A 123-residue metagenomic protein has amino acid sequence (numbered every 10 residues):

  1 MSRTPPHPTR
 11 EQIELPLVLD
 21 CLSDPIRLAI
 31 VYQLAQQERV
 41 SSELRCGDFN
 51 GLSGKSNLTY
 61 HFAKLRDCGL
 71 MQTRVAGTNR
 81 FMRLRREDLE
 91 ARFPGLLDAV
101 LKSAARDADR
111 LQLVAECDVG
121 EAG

Functional and structural regions predicted by a protein language model:
S2-E14, Y32-Q37, R85-G123: Amphipathic alpha-helical dimerization/coiled-coil segments that flank or bridge DNA-binding/regulatory modules
L17-G54, A76-D88: N-terminal helix-turn-helix DNA-binding core of bacterial DNA-binding proteins
D24, H61, P94: Conserved acidic functional residues
L44-L70: Canonical helix-turn-helix DNA-binding module
L65-D67, N79, D98-A99, A108: A general structural signal for short secondary-structure boundary/capping elements
T73: Short beta-strand "wing" residues that participate in macromolecule-binding interfaces
